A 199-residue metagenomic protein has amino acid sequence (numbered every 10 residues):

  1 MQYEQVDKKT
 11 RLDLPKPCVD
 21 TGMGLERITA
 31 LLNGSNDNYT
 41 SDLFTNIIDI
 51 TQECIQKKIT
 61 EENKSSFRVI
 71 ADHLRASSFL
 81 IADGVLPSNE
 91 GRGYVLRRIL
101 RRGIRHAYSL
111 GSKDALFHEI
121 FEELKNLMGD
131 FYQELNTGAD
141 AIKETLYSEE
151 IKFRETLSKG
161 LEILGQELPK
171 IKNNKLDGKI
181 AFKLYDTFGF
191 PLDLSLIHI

Functional and structural regions predicted by a protein language model:
M1-R98, R102-L116, F121, Y132 (+1 more regions): Structured aminoacyl-transfer and RNA-binding surfaces used for tRNA recognition/handling in the translation apparatus
M23, K57-T60, K64, L86 (+2 more regions): Long, charged, helix-rich clamp/arm modules that form nucleic acid-engaging surfaces of large nucleic-acid-processing
L192-L194: Hard-cation-handling environments
I197-I199: Conserved small/polar residues in nucleotide/adenosyl-binding loops
